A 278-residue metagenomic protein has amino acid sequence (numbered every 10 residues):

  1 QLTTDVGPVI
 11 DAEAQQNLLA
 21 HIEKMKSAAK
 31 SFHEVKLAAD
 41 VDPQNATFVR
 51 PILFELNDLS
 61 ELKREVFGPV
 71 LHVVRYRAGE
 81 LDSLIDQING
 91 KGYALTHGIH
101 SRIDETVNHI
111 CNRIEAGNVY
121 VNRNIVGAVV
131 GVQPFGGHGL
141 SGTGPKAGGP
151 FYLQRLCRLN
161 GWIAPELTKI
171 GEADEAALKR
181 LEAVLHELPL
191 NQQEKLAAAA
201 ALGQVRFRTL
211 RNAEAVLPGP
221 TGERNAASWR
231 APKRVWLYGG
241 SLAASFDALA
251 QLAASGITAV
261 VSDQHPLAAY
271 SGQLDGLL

Functional and structural regions predicted by a protein language model:
Q1, D40-L278: Conserved C-terminal structural/oligomerization subdomain of aldehyde/semialdehyde dehydrogenase
D5-E13, G98-R102: Conserved short loop/turn motifs at secondary-structure junctions
H21-A28: Helical element adjacent to the flavin cofactor pocket in flavoenzyme catalytic cores
K30-L37: TM-adjacent membrane-interface loops and short helices in multi-pass inner/ER membrane proteins
